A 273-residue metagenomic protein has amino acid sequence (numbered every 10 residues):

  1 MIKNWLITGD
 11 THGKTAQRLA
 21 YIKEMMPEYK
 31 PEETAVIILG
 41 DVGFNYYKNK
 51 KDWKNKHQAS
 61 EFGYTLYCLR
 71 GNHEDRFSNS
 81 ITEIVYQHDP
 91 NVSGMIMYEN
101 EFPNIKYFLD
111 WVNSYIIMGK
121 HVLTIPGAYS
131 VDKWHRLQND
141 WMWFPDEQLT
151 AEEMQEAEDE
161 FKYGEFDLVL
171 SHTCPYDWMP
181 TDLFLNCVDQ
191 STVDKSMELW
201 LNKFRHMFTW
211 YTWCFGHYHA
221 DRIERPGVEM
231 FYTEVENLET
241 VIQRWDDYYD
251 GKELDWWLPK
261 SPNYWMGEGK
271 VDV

Functional and structural regions predicted by a protein language model:
M1-I2, P31-E33, G63, G119 (+2 more regions): A general structural motif
M1-L6, S114-T124, L168, R225-E229: Beta-strand-turn-beta hairpins that frame and shape the catalytic cleft of phosphate-ester-processing enzymes
I7-D10, V36-D41, L66-N72, F108-D110 (+3 more regions): Active-site neighborhood of phospho(di)ester-bond hydrolases with catalytic His/Asp-centered motifs
T8, K14-I117, F184, Q190 (+1 more regions): Core catalytic region of metal-dependent phosphoesterases/phosphodiesterases, especially metallo-beta-lactamase-like
H12-G13, G43-N45, H73-D75, G127-V131 (+3 more regions): Short, solvent-exposed loop/turn segments at secondary-structure junctions
Y67-L69, I84-V92, Y176-D255: Conserved beta-sheet core of the metallophosphoesterase superfamily
P90-M97, M118-K195: Active-site-proximal loop/helix segment associated with metal-binding centers of metalloenzymes
Y248, K252-V273: A short C-terminal boundary segment appended to hydrolase-like catalytic domains
